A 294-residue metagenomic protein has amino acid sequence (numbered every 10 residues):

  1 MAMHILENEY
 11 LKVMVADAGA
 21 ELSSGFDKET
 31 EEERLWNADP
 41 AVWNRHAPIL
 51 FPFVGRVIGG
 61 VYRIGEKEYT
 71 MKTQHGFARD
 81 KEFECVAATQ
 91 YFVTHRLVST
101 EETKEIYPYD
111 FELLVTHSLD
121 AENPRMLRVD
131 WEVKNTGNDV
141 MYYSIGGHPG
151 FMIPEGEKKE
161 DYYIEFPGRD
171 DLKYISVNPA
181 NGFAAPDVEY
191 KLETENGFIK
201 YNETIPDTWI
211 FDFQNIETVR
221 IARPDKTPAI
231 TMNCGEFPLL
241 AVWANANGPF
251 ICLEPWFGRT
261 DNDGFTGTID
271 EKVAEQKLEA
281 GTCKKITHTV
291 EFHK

Functional and structural regions predicted by a protein language model:
M1-I64, E68-T73, N215-P238, T282-F292: Beta-strand-rich N-terminal accessory domains
L11, Q74-V86, T194-A274: Acidic/His-leaning functional-site neighborhoods
G65-E68, K72-N123: Extended, loop-rich substrate-binding clefts of extracytoplasmic carbohydrate-active enzymes
V86-V93, S118-M126, E155-G156, N245-G248 (+1 more regions): A short, structured loop/turn motif at beta-sheet edges
R96-E102, W256-G258, E291: Generic short beta-strand segments
S99-G156: Acidic, contiguous internal or C-terminal segments within carbohydrate-active enzymes that form a structured patch used
V140-Y142, G150-C234: Active-site/ligand-binding surface loops and adjacent short beta/alpha elements that line catalytic pockets across
K272-K284: Intrinsically disordered, low-complexity Pro/Gly/Ser/Thr-rich segments with frequent PxxP/GP/PP motifs and embedded
